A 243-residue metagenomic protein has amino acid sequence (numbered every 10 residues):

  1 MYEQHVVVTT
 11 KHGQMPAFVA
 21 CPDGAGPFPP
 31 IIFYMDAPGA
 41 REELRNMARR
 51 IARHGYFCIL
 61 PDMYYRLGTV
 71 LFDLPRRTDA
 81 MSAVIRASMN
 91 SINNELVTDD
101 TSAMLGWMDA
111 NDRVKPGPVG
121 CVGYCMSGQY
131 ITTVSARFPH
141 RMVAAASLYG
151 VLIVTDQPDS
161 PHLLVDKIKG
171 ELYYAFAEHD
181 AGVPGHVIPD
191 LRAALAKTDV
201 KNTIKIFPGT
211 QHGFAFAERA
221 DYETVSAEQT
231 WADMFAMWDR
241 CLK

Functional and structural regions predicted by a protein language model:
M1-K243: N-terminal cap/leader regions of alpha/beta-hydrolase-fold enzymes, predominantly small-molecule hydrolases
